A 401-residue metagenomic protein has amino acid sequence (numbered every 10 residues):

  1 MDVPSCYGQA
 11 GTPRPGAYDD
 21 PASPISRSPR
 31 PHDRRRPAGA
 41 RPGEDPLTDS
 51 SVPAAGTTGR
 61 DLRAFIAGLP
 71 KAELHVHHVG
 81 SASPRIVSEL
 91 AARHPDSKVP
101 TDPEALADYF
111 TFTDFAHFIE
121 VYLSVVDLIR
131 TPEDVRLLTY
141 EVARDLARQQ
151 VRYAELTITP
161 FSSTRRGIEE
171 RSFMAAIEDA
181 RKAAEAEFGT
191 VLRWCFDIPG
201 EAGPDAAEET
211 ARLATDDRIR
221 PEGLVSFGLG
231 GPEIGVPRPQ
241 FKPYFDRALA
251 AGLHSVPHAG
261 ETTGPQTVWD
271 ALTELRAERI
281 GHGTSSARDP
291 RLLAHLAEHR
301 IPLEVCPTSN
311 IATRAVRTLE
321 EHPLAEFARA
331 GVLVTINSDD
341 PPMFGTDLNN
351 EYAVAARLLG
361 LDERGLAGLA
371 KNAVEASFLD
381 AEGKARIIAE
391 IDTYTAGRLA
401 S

Functional and structural regions predicted by a protein language model:
M1-P4, Q9, P29-H32, R36 (+3 more regions): Exposed boundary/loop context
M1-V3, I25, V52: Short hydrophobic transmembrane-like helices used for membrane targeting/insertion
V3, R14, P46-D49: N-terminal leader/targeting segments
P4-S5, G16, E120: Intrinsically disordered, low-complexity segments enriched in small/polar residues
G8-E44: Compositionally biased, low-complexity flexible segments
D45-L253, T262-T267, E274-R279, S285-S401: Metal-cofactor-binding active-site regions of metalloenzymes
